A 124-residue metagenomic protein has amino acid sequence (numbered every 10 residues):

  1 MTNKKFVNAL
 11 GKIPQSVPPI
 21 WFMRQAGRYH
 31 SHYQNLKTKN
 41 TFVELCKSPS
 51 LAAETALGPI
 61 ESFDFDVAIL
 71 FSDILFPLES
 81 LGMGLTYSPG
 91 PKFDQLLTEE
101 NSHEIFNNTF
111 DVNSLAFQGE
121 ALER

Functional and structural regions predicted by a protein language model:
M1-S80, G84: N-terminal basic, low-complexity leaders that serve as flexible interaction/assembly modules and, when applicable, as
G90-R124: A gly/proline- and charged-residue-enriched helix-loop-helix capping module
